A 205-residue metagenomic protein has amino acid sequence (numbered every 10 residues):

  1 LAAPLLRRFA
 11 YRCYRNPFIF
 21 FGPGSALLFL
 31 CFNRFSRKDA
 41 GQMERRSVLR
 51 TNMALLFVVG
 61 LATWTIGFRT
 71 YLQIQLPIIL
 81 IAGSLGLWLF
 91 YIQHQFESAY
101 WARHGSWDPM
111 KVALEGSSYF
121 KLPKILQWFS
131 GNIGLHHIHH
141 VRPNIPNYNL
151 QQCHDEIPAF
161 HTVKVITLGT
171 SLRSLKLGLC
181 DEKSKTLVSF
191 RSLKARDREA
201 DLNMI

Functional and structural regions predicted by a protein language model:
L1-L76, Y148-I205: Non-catalytic, topology-defining segments of multipass membrane proteins
R12, Y91, A102, N147-Y148: Short, function-defining helix-loop hinge/capping sites that tune catalysis or transport
F20-F32, Q75-G105, M110-A113, N132 (+1 more regions): Transmembrane alpha-helical segments that form the membrane-embedded catalytic/substrate-channel core of multi-pass
N52, K124-G131: A glycine-rich, aromatic-flanked flexible loop/lid motif
D108-Q127: Cytosolic juxtamembrane regulatory segments of multi-pass membrane proteins
N144: Solvent-exposed interhelical
